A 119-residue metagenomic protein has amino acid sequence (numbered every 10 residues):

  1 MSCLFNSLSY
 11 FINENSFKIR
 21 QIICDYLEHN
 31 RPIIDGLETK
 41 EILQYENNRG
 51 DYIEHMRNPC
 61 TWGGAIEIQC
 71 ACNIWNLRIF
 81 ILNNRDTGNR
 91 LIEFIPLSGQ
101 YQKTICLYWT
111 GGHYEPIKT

Functional and structural regions predicted by a protein language model:
M1-I92: Papain-like cysteine protease catalytic cores
T87-T119: Structured partner-binding subdomains within large eukaryotic complex subunits
